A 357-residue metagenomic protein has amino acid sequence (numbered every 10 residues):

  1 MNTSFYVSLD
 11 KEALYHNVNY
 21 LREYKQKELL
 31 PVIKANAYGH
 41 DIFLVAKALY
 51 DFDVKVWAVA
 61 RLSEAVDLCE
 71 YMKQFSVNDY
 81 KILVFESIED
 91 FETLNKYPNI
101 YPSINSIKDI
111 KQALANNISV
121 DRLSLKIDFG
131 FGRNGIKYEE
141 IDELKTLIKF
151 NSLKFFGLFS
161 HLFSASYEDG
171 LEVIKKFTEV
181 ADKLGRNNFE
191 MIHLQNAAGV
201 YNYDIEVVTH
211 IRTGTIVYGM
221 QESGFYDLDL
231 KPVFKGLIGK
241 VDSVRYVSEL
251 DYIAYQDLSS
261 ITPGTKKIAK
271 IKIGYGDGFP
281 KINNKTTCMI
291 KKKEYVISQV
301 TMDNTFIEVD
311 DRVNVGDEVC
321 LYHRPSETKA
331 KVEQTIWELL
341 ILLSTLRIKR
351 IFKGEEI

Functional and structural regions predicted by a protein language model:
N2-D10, Y15, D121, L171-I357: Active-site anion/phosphate-binding pocket segments in diverse small-molecule metabolic enzymes
F5-S8, A13-H16, K27-M191: Active-site-proximal beta-alpha core segment in soluble small-molecule metabolic enzymes
